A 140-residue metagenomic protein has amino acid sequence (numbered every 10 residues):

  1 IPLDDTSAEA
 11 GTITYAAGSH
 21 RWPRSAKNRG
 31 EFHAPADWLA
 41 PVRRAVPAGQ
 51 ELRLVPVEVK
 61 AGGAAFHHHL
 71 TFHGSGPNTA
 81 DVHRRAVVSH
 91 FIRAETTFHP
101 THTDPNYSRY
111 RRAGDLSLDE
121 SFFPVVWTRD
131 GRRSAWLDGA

Functional and structural regions predicted by a protein language model:
L3: Active-site environment of non-heme Fe oxygenases that use a 2-His-1-carboxylate facial triad
T6-F72: Double-stranded beta-helix
E31, A64-F66, L70-A140: Non-heme Fe(II)/2-oxoglutarate
